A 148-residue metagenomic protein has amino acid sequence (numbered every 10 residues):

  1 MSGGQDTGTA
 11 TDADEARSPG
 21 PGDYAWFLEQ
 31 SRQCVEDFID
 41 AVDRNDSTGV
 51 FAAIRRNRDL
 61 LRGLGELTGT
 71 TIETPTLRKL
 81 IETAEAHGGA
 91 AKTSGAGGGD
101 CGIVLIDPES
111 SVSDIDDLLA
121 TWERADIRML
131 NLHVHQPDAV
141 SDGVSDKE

Functional and structural regions predicted by a protein language model:
M1-K92, I103-E148: C-terminal nucleotide
D100: Conserved glycine-rich beta-strand-loop-beta hairpin in the small C-terminal domain of fold type I
